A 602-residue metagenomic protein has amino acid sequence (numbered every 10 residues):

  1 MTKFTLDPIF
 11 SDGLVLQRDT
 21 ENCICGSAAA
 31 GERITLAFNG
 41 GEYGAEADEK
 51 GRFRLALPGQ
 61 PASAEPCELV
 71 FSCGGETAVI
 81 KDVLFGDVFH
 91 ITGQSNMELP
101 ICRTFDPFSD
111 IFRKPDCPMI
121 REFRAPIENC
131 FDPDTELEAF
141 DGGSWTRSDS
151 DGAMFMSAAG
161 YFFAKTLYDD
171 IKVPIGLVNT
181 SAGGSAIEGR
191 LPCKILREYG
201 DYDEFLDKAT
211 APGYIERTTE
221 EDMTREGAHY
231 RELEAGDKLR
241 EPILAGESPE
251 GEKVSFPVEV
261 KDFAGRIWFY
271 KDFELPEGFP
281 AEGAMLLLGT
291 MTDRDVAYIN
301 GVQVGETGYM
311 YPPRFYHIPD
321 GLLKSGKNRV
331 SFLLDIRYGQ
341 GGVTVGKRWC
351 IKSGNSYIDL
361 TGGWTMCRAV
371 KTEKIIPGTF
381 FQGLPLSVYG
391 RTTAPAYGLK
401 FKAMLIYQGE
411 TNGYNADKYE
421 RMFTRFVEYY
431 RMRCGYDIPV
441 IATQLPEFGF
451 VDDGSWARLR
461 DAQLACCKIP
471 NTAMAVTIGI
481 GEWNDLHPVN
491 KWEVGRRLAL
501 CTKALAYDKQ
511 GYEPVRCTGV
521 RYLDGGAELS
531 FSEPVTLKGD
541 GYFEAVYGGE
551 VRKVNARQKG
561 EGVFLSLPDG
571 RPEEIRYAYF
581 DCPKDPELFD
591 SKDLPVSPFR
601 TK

Functional and structural regions predicted by a protein language model:
K3-F4, I9-L84, Y338-G342: Ser/Thr-rich low-complexity repeats and stalk/linker segments
K3-F4, T77-R147, N179-E259, K327-F401: An acidic-aromatic loop/edge-strand motif
P8, L16-E21, K261-G265, M285 (+3 more regions): Surface beta-strand/loop "capping" patches
C25, F273, E277-G301, V330-F332: Aromatic-lined ligand-binding clefts that engage carbohydrates, nucleic acids, or primary amines
G40-S63, T290, A297-C350: Beta-strand-rich ligand-recognition modules
E42, S532-K602: C-terminal beta-sandwich/jelly-roll accessory domains of carbohydrate-active enzymes
A64-G74, R329-F332, E573-Y579: Short, aromatic- and glycine-rich surface loops/edge beta-strands on solvent-exposed regions
E204-T210, T218-G251, R460-R521, G539: Catalytic cores of secreted or luminal carbohydrate-active enzymes
